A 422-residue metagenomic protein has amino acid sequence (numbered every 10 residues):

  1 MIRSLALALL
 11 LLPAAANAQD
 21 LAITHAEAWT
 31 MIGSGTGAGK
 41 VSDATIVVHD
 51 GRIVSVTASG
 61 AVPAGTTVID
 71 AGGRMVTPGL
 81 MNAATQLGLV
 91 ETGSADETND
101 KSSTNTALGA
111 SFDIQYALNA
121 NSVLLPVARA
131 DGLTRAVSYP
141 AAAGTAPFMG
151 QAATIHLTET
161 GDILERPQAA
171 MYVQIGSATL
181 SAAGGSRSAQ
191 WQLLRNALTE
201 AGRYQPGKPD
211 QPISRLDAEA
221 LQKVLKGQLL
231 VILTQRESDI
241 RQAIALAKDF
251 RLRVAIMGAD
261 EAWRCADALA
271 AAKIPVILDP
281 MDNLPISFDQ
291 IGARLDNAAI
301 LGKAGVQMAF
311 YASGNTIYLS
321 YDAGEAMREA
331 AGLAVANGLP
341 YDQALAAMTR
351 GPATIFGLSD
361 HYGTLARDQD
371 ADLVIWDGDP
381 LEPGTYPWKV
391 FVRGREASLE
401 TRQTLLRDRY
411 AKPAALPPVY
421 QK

Functional and structural regions predicted by a protein language model:
L11-A15: N-terminal signal peptide c-region/cleavage motif recognized by signal peptidases
A16-D20: Boundary at the C-terminal end of the N-terminal hydrophobic targeting segment
L21-I23, V62-Q115: Replace "His-x-His-based motif
A26-I32, G37-A38, A44, A366-Y410: C-terminal cap of metal-dependent C-N hydrolases
I32-T77: Histidine-rich, glycine-flanked metal-binding segment
D43, Y139, T179, K208-R294 (+4 more regions): Active-site core of metal-dependent hydrolases
T92, N99-N105, A110-S111, L229 (+3 more regions): His/Asp/Glu-enriched, well-ordered alpha-helical/loop segment that forms or immediately abuts the divalent-metal
L124, R129-V254: Polyanionic/metal-chelating signatures
